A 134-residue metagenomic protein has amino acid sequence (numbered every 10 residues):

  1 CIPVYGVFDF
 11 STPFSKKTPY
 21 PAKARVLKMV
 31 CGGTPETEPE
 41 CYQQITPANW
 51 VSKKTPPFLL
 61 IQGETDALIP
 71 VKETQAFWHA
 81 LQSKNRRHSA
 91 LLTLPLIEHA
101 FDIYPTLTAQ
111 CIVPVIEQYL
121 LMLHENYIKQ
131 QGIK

Functional and structural regions predicted by a protein language model:
I2-T12: Active-site nucleophile loop of the alpha/beta-hydrolase fold
F8-F10, P47, I97: Hydrophobic pocket-lining residues within nucleotide cofactor-binding pockets
F10, T65-I69: Acidic catalytic loop of the alpha/beta-hydrolase fold
T12-W50: Mobile cap/lid helix-loop segments that gate and shape the active-site cleft of serine hydrolases
F14, K54, P105: Short, flexible helix/strand-to-coil boundary loops that buttress conserved ligand/catalytic motifs in alpha/beta
P47-T55, K72: Conserved serine/cysteine hydrolase catalytic core
K54, L59-Q62, D66: Short beta-strand/loop motif that positions the catalytic acidic residue of the alpha/beta-hydrolase fold
I61, V71-K134: C-terminal catalytic histidine-bearing segment of alpha/beta-hydrolase fold enzymes
